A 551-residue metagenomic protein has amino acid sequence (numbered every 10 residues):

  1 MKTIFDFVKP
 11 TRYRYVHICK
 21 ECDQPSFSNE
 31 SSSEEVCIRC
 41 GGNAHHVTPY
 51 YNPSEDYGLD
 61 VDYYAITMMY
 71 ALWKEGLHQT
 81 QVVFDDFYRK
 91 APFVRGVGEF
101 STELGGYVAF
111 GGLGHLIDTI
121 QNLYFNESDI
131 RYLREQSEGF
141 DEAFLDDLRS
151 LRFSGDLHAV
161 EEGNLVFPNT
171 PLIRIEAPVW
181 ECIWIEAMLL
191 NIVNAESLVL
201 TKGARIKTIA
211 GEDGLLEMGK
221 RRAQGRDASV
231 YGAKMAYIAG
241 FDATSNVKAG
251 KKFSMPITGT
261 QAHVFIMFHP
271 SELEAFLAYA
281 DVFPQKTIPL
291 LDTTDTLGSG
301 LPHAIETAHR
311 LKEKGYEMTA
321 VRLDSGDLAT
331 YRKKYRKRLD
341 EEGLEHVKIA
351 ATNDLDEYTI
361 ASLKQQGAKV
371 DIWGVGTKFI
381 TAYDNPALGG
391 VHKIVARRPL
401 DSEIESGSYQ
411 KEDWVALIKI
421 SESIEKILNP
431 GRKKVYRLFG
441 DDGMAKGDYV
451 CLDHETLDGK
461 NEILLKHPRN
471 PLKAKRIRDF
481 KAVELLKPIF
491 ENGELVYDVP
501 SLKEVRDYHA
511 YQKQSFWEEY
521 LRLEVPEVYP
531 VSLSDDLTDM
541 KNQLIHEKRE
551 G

Functional and structural regions predicted by a protein language model:
M1-R14: A broadly conserved sequence feature marking short terminus-proximal activation segments in nucleic acid-centric
V16, E34: Residues immediately within or flanking Cys/His clusters that coordinate Zn2+ in small zinc-binding modules
C19-C22, C37-C40: Short cysteine-rich clusters marking metal-coordination/redox-active sites
F27, N43-H46: Short functional micro-motifs and their immediate structural scaffolds
S28-S32: Acidic, low-complexity, intrinsically disordered interaction modules
Y50-Q285, E317, H392-G551: Ordered alpha/beta subdomains of enzyme catalytic regions
V264-K446, V450: Glycine-rich phosphate/ribose-binding loops and adjacent secondary-structure elements that form binding surfaces
